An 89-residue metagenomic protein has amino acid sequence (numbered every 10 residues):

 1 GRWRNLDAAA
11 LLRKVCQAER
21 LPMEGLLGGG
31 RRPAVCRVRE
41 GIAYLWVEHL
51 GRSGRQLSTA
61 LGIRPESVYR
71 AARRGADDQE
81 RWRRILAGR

Functional and structural regions predicted by a protein language model:
G1-R89: Basic, alpha-helical nucleic-acid-binding regions used in initiation and control of genome expression
